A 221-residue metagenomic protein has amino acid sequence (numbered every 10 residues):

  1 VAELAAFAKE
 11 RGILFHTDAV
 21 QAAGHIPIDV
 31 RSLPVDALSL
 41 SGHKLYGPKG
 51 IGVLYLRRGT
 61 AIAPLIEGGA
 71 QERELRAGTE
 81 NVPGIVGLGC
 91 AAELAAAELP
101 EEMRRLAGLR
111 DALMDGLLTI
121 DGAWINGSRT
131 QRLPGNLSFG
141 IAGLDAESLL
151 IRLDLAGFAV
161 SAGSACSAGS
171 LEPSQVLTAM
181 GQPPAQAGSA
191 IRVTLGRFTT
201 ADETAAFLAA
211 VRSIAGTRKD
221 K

Functional and structural regions predicted by a protein language model:
V1-K221: Pyridoxal 5′-phosphate
